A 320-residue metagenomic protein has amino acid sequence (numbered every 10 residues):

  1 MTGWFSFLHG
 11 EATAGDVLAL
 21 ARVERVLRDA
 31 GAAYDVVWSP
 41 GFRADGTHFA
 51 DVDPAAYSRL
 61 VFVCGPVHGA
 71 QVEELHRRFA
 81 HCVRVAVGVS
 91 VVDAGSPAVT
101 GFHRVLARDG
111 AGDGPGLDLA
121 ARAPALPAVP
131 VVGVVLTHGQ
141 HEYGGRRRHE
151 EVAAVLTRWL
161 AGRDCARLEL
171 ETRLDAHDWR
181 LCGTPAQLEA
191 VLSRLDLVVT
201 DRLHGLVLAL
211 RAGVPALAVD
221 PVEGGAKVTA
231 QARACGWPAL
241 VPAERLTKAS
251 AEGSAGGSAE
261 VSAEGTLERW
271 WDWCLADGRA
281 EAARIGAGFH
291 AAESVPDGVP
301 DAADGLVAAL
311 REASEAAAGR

Functional and structural regions predicted by a protein language model:
M1-R320: Active-site anion-handling motifs in enzyme catalytic cores
